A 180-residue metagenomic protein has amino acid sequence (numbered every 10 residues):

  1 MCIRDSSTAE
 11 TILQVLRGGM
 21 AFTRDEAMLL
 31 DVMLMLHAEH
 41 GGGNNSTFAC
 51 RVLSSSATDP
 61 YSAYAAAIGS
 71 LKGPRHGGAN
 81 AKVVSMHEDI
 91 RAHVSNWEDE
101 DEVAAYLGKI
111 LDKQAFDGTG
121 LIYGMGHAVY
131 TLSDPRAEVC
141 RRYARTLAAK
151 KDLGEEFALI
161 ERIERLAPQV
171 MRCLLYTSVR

Functional and structural regions predicted by a protein language model:
M1-D5, Y176-R180: Conserved small/polar residues in nucleotide/adenosyl-binding loops
R4, M20-A21, K72-V84, R91-V94: Extended accessory regions or peripheral subdomains of proteins
R4-G41, V52: Glycine-rich, mobile lid/loop segments that gate access to catalytic sites or pores
I12, L30-H37, T47-L53, Y64-G69 (+3 more regions): Short alpha-helical scaffolding segments that buttress acidic/His motifs in well-ordered protein cores
A57-S85, I122-S133, S178: Conserved phosphate/anionic-ligand binding catalytic regions in large, soluble enzymes, centered on
A92-H93, W97, A149: Long, His/Glu/Asp-enriched segments that create or flank divalent metal/ion-associated functional microenvironments
S95-E138: A structural-propensity feature for long, helix-poor, extended segments
L153-L175: Generic long, charged, amphipathic alpha-helical segments
